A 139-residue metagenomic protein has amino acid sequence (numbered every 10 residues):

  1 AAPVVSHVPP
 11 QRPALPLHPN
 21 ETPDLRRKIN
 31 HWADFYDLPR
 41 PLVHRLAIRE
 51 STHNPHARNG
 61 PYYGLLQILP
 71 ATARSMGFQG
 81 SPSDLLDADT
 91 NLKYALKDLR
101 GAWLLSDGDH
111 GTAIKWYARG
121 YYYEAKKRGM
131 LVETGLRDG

Functional and structural regions predicted by a protein language model:
A1-V8, P19-D24, Q79, S83-L86 (+1 more regions): Non-catalytic cell-wall polysaccharide-engagement segments
R12-I48: Export/targeting segments at the very N-terminus of extracytoplasmic proteins
D24-H31, P41-L42, Q67-A71, T90-G101 (+2 more regions): Extracytoplasmic/secreted proteins, especially bacterial periplasmic and envelope-associated proteins
L38-N54, A95-L96, Y117-A118: Short, functionally critical alpha-helical segments immediately adjacent to catalytic or ligand/cofactor-binding
S51-N54, T72-S75, G120-Y123: Solvent-exposed loop/turn segments at secondary-structure junctions within structured extracellular/periplasmic domains
A57-N59: A short gly/proline-enriched turn/hairpin at secondary-structure junctions
P61-F78: Substrate-binding/active-site groove segments that recognize and process beta-1,4-linked N-acetyl-hexosamine
P61-G64, D84-A88: A glycine-rich, coil/turn loop motif that links secondary-structure elements
